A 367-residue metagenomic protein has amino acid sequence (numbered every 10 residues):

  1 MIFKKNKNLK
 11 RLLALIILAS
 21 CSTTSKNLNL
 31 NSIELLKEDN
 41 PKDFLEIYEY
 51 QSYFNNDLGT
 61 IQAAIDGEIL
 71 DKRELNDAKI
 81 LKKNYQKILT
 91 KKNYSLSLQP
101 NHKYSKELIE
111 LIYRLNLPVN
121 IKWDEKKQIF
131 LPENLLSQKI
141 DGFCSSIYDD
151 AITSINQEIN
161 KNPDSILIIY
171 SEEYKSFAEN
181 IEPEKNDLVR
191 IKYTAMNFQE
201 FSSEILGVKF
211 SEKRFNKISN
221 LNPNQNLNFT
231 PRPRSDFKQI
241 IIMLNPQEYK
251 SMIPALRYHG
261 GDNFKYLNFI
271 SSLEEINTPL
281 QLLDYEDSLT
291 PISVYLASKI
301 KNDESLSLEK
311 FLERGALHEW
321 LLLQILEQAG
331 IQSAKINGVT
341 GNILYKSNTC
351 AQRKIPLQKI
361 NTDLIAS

Functional and structural regions predicted by a protein language model:
I2-L13, C21-S367: Extracytosolic ligand-binding ectodomains
